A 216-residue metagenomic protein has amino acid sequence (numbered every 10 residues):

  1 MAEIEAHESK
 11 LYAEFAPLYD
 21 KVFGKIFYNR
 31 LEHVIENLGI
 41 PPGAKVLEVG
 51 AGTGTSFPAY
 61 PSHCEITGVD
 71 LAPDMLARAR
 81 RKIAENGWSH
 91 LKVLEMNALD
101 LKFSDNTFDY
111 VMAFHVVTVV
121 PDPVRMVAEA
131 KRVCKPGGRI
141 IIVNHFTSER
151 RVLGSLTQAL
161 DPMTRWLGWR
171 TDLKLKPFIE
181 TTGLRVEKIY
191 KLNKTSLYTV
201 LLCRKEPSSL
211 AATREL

Functional and structural regions predicted by a protein language model:
M1-P42, T55-S56, R78, S155-P162 (+1 more regions): Conserved class I S-adenosyl-L-methionine
A6, K25, I141-Y198: C-terminal alpha-helical "lid/dimerization" subdomain adjacent to the S-adenosyl-L-methionine
A44, G138: Glycine-centered, small-residue-biased loops immediately flanking beta-strands in adenine/cofactor-binding cores
L47-D100: Class I SAM-dependent methyltransferase SAM/SAH-binding core
L99-Y110: A short acidic, Gly/Pro-enriched loop at the edge of an enzyme's catalytic core that lines a small-molecule cofactor
Y110-D122: A short SAM/SAH-binding and catalytic strip from SAM-dependent methyltransferases
V124-P136: A short glycine-rich, Lys/Arg-flanked "PGG" loop and its adjoining helix->strand segment in the class I
V200-L216: C-terminal lobe and adjacent flexible extensions of AdoMet/dcAdoMet transferase-like proteins
